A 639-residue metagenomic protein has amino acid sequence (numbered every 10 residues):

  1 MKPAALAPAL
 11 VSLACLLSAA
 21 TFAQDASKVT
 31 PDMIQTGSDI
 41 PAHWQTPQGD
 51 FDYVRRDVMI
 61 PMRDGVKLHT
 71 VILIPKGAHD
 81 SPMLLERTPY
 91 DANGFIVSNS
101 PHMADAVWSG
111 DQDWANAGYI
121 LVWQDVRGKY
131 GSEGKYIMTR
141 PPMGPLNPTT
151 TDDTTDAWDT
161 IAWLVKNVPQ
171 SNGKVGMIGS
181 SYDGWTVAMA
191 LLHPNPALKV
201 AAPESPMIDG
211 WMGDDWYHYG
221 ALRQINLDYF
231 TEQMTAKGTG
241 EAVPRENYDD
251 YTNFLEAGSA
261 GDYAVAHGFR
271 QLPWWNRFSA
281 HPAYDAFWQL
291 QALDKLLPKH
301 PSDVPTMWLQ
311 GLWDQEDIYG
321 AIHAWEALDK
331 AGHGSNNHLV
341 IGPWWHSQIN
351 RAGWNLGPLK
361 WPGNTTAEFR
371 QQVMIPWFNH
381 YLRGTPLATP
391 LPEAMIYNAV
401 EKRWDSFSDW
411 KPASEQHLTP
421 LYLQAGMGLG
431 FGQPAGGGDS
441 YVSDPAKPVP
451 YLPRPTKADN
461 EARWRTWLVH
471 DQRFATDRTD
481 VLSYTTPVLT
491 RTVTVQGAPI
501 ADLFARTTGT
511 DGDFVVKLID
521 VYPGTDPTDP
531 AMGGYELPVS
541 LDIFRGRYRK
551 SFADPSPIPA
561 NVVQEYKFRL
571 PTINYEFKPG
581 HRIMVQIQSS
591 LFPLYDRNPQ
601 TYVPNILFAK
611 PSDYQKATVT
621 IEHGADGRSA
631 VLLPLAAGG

Functional and structural regions predicted by a protein language model:
D25-D32, H43, A104-W108, N116 (+3 more regions): Accessory cap/linker subdomain of secreted extracellular hydrolases
D25-P31, L255, N355-G639: C-terminal, loop-rich substrate-recognition/catalytic regions characterized by aromatic stacking residues
S38-H79, T485, L489-R491, F504 (+1 more regions): N-terminal cap/lid segment of alpha/beta-hydrolase-fold proteins
K76-N167, D215, R351-W361, T510 (+6 more regions): Cap/lid segment of the alpha/beta-hydrolase catalytic domain
P169-S181: Alpha/beta-hydrolase fold nucleophile elbow
G179-M189: Glycine-rich nucleophile elbow surrounding the catalytic serine of serine-hydrolase chemistry
W308-Q310: Short beta-strand/loop motif that positions the catalytic acidic residue of the alpha/beta-hydrolase fold
Y319-N337: Active-site-adjacent alpha-helix of alpha/beta-hydrolase-fold enzymes
